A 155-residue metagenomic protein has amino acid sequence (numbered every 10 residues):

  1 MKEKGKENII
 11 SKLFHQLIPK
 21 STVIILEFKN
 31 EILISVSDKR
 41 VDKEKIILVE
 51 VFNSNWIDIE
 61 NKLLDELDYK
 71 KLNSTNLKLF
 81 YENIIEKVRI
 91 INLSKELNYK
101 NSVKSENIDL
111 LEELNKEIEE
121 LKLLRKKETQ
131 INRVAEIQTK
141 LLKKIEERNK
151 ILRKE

Functional and structural regions predicted by a protein language model:
M1-K100: Selected N-terminal structured segments and early membrane-anchoring regions
N101-D109: A ubiquitous short alpha-helical element
I108-E155: Alpha-helical oligomerization segments
